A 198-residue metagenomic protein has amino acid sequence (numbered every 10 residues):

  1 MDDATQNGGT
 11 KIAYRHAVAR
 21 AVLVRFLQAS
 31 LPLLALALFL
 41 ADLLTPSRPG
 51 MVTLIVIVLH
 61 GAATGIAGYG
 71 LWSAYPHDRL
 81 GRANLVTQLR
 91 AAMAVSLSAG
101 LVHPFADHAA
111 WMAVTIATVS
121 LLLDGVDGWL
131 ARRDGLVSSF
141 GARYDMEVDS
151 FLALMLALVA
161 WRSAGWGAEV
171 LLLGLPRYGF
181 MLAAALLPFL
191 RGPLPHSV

Functional and structural regions predicted by a protein language model:
M1-D2, V126: Intrinsic disorder/low-complexity signal
D2-G81, T87, M146-V198: A feature for the membrane-embedded catalytic helix bundles of lipid/isoprenoid biosynthetic enzymes
M51-A67, L85, A91-F140: Membrane-embedded alpha-helical segments that form the functional core of polytopic membrane enzymes, especially those
D124-D127, D145, D149: Acidic active-site catalytic centers that drive phospho-/nucleotidyl reactions and related ester hydrolyses
